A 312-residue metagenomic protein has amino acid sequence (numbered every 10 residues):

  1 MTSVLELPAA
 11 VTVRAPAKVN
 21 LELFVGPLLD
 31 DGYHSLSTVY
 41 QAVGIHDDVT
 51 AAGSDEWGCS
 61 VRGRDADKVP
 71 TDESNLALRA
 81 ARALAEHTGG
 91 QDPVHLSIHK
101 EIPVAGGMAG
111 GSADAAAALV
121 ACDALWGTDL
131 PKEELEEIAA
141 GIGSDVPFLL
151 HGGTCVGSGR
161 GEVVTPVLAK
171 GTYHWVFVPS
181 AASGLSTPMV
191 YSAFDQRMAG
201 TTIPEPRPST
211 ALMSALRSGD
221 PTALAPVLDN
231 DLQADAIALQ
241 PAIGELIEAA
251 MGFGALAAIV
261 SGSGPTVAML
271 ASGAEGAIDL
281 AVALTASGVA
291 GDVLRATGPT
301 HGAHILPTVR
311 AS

Functional and structural regions predicted by a protein language model:
T2-G106, A124, T128-E133, I142 (+3 more regions): ATP-binding N-lobe of GHMP and related small-molecule kinases
L21, V49-A51, A77, G111 (+5 more regions): Residue-level signal for inorganic ion chemistry
P70, S97-W126, S144, L256-V267 (+1 more regions): Glycine/serine-rich anion-binding loops at beta->alpha junctions that coordinate negatively charged ligand groups
T128-L185, A258-V260, G264, A268-L270: Alpha/beta catalytic cores of group-transfer enzymes, especially the acyltransferase/condensing modules of polyketide
A140, M251, T285-A286: Non-catalytic positions within long, well-ordered alpha-helices that form the structural scaffold/packing of enzyme
H151, R160-A257, E275-I278, V282 (+1 more regions): Conserved, helical-rich catalytic subdomain that frames metal- and/or nucleotide-binding sites in enzyme alpha/beta
L284-D292: A common structural junction motif
